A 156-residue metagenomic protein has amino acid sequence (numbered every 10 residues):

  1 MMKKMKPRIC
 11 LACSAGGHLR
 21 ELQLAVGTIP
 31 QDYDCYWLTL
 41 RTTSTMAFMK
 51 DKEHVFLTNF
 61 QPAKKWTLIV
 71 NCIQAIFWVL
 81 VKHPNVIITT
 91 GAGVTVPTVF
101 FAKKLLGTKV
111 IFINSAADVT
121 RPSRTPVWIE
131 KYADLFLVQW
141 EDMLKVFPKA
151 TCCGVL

Functional and structural regions predicted by a protein language model:
K3-C10: Extreme N-terminal starter segment of soluble prokaryotic enzymes
R8, D34-W37, E53, K109 (+1 more regions): Residues at the starts of beta-strands that form the adenosine-phosphate
C10-L11, H18-I29, T42: Short amphipathic alpha-helix
C13-A15, Y33-L68, D142-M143, C153: Conserved nucleotide-sugar phosphate-binding/catalytic loop shared by glycosyltransferases and other
S14, A92, I113-A117: Histidine-centered beta-alpha loop that forms part of the nucleotide-sugar donor binding/catalytic region in diverse
A63-V86: An amphipathic, basic-hydrophobic alpha-helix
V86-L105: An aromatic- and histidine-rich active-site surface loop
T108-L156: Active-site-proximal region of nucleotide-activated glycan assembly enzymes, centered on histidine/acidic-rich loops
